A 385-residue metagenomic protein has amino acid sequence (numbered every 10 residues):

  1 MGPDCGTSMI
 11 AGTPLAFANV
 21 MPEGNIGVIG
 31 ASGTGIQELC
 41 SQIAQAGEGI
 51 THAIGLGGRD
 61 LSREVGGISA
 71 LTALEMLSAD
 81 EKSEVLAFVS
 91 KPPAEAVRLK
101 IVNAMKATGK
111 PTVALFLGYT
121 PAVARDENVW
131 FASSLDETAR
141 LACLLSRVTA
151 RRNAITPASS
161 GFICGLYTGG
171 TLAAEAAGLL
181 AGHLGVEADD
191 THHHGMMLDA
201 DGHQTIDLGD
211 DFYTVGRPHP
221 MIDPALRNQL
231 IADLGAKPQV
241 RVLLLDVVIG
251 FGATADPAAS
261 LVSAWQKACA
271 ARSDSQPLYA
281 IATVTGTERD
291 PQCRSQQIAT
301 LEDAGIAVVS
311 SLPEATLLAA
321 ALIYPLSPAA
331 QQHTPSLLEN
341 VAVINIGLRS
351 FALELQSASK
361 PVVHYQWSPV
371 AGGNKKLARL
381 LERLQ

Functional and structural regions predicted by a protein language model:
M1-Q331, N340-V343: Catalytic-core regions of core metabolic enzymes, especially those transforming organic acids/acyl-group intermediates
H333-Q385: Acidic/polar, glycine-rich intrinsically disordered N-terminal extensions of enzymes
